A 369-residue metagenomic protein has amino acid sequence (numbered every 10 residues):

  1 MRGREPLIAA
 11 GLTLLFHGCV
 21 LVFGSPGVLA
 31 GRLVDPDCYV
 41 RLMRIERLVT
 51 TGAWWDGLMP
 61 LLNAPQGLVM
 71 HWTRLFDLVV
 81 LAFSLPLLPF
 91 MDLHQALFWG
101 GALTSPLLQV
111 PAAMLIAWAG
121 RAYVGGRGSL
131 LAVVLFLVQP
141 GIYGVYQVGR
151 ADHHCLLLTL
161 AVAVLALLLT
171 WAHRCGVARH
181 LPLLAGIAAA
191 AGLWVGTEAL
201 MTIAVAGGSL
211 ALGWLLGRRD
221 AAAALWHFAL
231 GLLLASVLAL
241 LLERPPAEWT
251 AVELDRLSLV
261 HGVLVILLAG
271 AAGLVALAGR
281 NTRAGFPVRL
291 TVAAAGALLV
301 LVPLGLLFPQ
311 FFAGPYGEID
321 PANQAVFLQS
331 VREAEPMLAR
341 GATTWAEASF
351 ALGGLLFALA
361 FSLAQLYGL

Functional and structural regions predicted by a protein language model:
M1-P26, P36, L277-L298, L366-L369: Start-transfer (signal-anchor) and selected internal transmembrane alpha helices of multi-pass inner/ER membrane
T13-H17, T104-A122, R127-R174, A178-L215 (+1 more regions): Membrane-embedded helix bundles of polyisoprenyl
G18-P36, P246-E248, G305-E318: Helix-to-loop transition at the C-terminal end of transmembrane segments
V22-Y123, R127-V162, G192: Active-site lumenal/periplasmic loops and adjacent helix-entry segments of GT-C-fold, multi-pass membrane
F76-V80, S236-E243, V300-F312: C-terminal TM-helix exit segments that contain a strictly Trp-centered aromatic cap at the helix terminus
V124, L165-C175, L210-D220, A269-A284 (+2 more regions): Structural signal for the C-terminal ends of transmembrane alpha-helices and the immediately following loop
T202-L290: Perimembrane helix-loop-helix junctions
S258-L277, A294-L369: Alpha-helical transmembrane segments at the extracellular/periplasmic loop-to-helix junctions of multi-pass membrane
